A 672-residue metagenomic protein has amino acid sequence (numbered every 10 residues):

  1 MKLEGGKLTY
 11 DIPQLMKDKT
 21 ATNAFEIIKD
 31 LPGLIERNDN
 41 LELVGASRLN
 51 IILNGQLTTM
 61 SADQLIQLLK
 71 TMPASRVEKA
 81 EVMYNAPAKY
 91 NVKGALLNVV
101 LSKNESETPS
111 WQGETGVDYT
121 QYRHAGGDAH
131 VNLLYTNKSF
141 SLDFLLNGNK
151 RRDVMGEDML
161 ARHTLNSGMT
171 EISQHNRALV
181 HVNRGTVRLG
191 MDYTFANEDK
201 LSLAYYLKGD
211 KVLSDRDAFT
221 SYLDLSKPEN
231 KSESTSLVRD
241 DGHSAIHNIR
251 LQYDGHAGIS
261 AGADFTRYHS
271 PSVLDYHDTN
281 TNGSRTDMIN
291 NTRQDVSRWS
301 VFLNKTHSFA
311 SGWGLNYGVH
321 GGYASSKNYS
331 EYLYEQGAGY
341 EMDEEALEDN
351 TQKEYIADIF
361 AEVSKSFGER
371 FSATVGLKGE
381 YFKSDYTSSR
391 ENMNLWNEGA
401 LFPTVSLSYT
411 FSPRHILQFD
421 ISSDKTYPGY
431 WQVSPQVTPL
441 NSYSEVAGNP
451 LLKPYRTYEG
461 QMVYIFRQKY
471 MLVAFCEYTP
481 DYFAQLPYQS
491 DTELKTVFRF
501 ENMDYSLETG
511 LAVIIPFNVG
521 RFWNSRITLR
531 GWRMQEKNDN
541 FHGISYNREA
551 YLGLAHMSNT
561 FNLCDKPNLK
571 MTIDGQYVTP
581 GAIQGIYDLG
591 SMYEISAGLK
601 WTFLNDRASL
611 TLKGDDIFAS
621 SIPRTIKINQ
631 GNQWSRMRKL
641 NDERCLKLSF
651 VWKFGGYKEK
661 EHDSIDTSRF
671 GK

Functional and structural regions predicted by a protein language model:
M1, F25-I27, L65-Q67, V92-G116 (+1 more regions): N-terminal periplasmic accessory domains that precede and gate Gram-negative outer-membrane beta-barrel machines
F25-S61, K89: Extracytoplasmic beta-strand/coil segments of soluble accessory domains associated with Gram-negative outer-membrane
T58-N85: Short acidic/polar hinge/loop motifs at secondary-structure boundaries that mediate gating or recognition
H124-G156, G168-R216, S244-L251, G255 (+2 more regions): Transmembrane beta-barrel wall of Gram-negative outer-membrane proteins
R184-V212, S236-S388, S408-Q418, S422 (+3 more regions): Face-selective signature of the C-terminal outer-membrane beta-barrel domain
R298-S300, K453, E459, L472-G531 (+1 more regions): Outer membrane beta-barrel strand-and-loop segments of large Gram-negative receptors, especially TonB-dependent
Q352, K425-A474, Y478-P480, T496-G510 (+2 more regions): Outer-membrane beta-barrel signature, preferentially recognizing the C-terminal barrel domain of Gram-negative
F603-K672: C-terminal beta-signal and adjacent terminal beta-strands/loops of Gram-negative outer-membrane beta-barrel proteins
